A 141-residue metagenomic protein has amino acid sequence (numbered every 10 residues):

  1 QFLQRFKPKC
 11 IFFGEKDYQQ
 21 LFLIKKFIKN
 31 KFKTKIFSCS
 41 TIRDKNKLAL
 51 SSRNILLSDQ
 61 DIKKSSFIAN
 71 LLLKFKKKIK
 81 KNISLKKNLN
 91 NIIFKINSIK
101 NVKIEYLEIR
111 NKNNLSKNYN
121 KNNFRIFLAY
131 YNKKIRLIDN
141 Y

Functional and structural regions predicted by a protein language model:
Q1-N101, R110, N114, K134 (+1 more regions): Nucleotidyltransferase catalytic core that binds NTPs
N101, Y119-F124: A short, glycine/Asx- and small/polar-enriched loop/turn that sits immediately N-terminal to a beta-strand
I104: Short, surface-exposed acidic
L107: Substrate/ligand-engaging "lid" and interaction regions
K117, R125-Y141: Short, basic/aromatic-enriched C-terminal tail that caps enzymatic domains
